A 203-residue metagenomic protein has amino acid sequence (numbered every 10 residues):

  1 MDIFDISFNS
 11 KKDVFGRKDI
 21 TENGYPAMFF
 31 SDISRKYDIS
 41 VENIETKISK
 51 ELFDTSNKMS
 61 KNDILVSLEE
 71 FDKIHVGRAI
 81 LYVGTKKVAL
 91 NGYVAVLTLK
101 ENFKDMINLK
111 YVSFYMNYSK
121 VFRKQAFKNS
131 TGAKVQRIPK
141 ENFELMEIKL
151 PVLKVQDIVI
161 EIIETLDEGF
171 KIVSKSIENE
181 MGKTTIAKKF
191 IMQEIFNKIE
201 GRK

Functional and structural regions predicted by a protein language model:
M1-D13, L145, K149-I160, E164-K203: Non-catalytic DNA-recognition/assembly elements of restriction-modification systems
D2-R17, S31-I64: Sequence-specific dsDNA recognition surfaces
D2-S7, S34-V41, K73, T85-K87 (+1 more regions): Basic, amphipathic alpha-helical recognition segments used for DNA target recognition
F15-E22, N43, F127-S130: Short coil/turn segments at secondary-structure boundaries
K73-L81: Short, Lys/Arg- and Gly-enriched loop/turn segments at beta-strand edges
